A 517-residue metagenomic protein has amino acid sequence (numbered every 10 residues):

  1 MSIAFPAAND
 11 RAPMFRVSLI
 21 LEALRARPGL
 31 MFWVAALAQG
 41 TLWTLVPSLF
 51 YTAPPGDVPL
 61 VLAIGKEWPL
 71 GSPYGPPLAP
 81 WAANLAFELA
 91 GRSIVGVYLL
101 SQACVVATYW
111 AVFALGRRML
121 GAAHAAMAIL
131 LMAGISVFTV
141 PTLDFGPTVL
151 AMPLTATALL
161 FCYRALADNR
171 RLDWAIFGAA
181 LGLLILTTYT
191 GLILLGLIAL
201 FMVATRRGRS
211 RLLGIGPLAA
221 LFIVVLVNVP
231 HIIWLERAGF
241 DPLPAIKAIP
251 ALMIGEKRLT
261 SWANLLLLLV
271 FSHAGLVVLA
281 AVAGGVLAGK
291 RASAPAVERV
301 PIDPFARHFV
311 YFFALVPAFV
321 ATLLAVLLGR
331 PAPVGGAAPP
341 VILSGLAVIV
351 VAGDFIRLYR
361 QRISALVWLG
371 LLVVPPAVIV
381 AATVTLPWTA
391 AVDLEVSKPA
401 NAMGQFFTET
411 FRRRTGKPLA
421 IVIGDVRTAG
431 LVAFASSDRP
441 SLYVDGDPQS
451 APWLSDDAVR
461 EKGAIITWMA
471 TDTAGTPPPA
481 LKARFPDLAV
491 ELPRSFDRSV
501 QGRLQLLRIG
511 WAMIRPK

Functional and structural regions predicted by a protein language model:
I20-L21, W33, V112-G134, M152-P153: Transmembrane-helix signature of polytopic, membrane-embedded enzymes that assemble or transfer cell-envelope glycans
A36-Q39, A128-S136, L181, I185 (+1 more regions): Short helix- or helix-capping micro-motifs that position conserved polar/aromatic residues at function-defining sites
W68, H308-L315, L328-W368: Hydrophobic/aromatic-rich transmembrane helices and adjacent perimembrane loops
L99-L120, T157, F161: Transmembrane-helix motifs of polytopic, lipid-linked glycan transferases
V140-L150: Short acidic/glycine- and proline-prone juxtamembrane loop motifs at membrane-interface regions of multi-pass membrane
A158-I176: Membrane-interface transmembrane helices that cradle and orient dolichyl/undecaprenyl
L183, L195-A306, A314-P317, T322: Transmembrane-lumen/periplasm boundary regions of multi-pass, lipid-linked membrane glycan transferases
R330-A337, Y359-L419, D425-L442, D447-S450 (+3 more regions): Membrane-proximal, lumen/periplasm-facing interface regions of secretory-pathway glyco- and lipid-modifying enzymes
